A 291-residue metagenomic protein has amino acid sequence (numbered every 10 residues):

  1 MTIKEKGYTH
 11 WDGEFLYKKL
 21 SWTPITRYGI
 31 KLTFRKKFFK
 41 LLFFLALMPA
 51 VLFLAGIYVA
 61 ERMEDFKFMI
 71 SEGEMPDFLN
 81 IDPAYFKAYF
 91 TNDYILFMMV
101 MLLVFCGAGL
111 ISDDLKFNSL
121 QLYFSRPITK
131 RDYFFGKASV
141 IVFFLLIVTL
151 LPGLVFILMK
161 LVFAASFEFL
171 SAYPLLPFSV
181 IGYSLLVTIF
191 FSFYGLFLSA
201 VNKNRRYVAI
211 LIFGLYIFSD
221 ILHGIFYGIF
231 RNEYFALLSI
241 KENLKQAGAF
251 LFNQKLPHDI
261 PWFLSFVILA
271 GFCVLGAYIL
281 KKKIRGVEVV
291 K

Functional and structural regions predicted by a protein language model:
K4, Y8-T26: Short, membrane-interfacial amphipathic segments enriched in basic
H10-G13, A55, L79-L96, F135-L196 (+4 more regions): Secretory targeting signals
K18-L20, R27-L45: Membrane-interface helix starts
K37-M63, M98-L103, I212-D220, V274: Hydrophobic alpha-helical transmembrane segments of multi-pass membrane transport/permease proteins
V59-E64, M69-F86, V201, R206-K291: Terminal transmembrane helical anchor/hairpin motif
K87-D113: Long, hydrophobic alpha-helical segments
L110-V142: Helix-loop-helix units of permease transmembrane domains in multi-pass membrane transporters, especially ABC
